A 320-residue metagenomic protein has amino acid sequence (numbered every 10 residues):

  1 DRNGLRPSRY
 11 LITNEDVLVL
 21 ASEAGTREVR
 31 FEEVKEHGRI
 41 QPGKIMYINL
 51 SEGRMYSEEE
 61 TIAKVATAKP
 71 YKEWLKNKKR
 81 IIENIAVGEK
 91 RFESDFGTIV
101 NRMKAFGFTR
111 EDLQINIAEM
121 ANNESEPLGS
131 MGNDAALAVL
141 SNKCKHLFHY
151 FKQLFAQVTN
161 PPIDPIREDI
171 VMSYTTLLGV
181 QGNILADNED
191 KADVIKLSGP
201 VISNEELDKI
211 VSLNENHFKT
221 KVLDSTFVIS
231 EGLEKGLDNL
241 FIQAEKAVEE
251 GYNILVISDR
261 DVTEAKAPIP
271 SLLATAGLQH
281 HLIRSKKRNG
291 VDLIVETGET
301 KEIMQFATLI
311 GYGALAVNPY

Functional and structural regions predicted by a protein language model:
D1, R54-T226, E231-L240, E245 (+1 more regions): Extended, highly charged accessory segments
D1, Y10, F218-Y320: Glycine-rich phosphate/ribose-binding loops and adjacent secondary-structure elements that form binding surfaces
D1-V19: Conserved catalytic micro-motifs used in adenylation/nucleotidyl-transfer and phosphoryl/amide- and methyl-transfer
N3-R6, V29-V34, N133-A138: Short alpha-helical segments and helix-capping/turn motifs at coil-helix boundaries
L5-P7, T26-V29, Y47, G53-S57 (+6 more regions): Flexible loop/turn segments at secondary-structure boundaries
P7-Y10, V34-H37, K44, V139-L140 (+1 more regions): A generic local secondary-structure boundary/capping motif
S8, V17, G43, Y47 (+2 more regions): Catalytic cores of glycan-processing enzymes that make or break glycosidic bonds
N14-P70, E299, Q305-G311, L315-A316 (+1 more regions): Acidic, glycine-rich flexible loop/linker segments
